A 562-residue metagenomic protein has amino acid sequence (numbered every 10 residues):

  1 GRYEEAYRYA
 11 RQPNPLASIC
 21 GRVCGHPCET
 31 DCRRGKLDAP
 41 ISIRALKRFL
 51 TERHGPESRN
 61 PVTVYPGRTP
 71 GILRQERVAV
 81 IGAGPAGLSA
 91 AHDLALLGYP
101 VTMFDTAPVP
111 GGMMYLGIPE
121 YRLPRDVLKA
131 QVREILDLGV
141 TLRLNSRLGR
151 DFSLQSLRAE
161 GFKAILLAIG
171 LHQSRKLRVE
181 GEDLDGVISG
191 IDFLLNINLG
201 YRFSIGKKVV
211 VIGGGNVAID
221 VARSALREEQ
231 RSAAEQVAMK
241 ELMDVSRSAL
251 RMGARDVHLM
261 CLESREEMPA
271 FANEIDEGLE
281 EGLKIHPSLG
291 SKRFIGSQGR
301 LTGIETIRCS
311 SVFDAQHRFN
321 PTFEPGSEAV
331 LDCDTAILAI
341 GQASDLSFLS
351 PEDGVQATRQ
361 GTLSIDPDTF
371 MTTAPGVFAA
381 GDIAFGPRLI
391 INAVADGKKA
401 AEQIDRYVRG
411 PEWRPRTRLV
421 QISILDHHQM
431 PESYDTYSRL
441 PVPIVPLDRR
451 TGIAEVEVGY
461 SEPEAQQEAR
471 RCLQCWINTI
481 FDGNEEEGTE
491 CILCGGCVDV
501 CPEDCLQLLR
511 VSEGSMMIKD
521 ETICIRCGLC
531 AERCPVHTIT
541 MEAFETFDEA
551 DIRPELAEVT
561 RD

Functional and structural regions predicted by a protein language model:
G1, E5-A10, N14, P40-R44 (+7 more regions): Beta1-alpha1 glycine-rich phosphate/pyrophosphate-binding loop at the start of Rossmann-like nucleotide-binding domains
G1, G21-L50, T102, V109 (+5 more regions): Iron-sulfur cluster-binding cysteine motifs and their immediate structural context in ferredoxin-like electron-transfer
Y3-P70, L136, L144, Q155-N196 (+4 more regions): Glycine/serine-rich phosphate-binding loop and adjoining beta1-alpha1 elements at the start of nucleotide-handling
L50-G71, A130-R150, S174-R251, A357-T373: Glycine-rich dinucleotide-binding loop and its adjacent helix/turn
I72-I81, K129-E180, R293-E305, S310-F313 (+3 more regions): Feature captures the FAD/FMN-dependent oxidoreductase FAD-binding
D185-V209, G215, F294, D314-P387: FAD-site-proximal beta/loop scaffold in flavoenzymes
S232-A238, L242, A380-P411: A conserved FAD-binding loop/helix module that cradles the flavin
D276, E280, G290-R300, V312 (+1 more regions): Mid-to-C-terminal Rossmann-like scaffold of FAD/NAD(P)H-dependent oxidoreductases
